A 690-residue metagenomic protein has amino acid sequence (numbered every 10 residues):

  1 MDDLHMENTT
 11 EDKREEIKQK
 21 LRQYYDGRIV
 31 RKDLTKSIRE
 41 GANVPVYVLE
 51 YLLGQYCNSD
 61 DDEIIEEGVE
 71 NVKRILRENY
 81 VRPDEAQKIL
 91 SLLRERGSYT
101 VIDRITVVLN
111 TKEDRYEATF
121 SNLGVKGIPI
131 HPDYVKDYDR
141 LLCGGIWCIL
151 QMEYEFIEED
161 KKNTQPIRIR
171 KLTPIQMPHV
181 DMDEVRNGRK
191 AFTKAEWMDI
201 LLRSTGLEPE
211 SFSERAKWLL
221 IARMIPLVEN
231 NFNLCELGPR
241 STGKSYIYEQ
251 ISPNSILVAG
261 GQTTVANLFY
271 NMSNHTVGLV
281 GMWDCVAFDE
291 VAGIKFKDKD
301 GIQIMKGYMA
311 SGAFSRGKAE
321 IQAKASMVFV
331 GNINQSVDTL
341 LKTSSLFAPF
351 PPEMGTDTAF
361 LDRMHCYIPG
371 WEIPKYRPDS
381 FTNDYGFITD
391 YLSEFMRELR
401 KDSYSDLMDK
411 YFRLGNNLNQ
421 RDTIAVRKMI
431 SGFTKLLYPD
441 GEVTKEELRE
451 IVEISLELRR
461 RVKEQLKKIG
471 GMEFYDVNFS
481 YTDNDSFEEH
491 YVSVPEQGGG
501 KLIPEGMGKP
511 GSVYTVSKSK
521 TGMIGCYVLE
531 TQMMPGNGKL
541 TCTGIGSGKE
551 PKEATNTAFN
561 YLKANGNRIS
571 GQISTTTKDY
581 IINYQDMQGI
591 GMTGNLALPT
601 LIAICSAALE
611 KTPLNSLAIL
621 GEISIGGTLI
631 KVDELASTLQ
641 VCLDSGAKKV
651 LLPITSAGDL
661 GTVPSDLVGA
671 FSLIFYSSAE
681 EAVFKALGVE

Functional and structural regions predicted by a protein language model:
D2-S204: Extended, charged/polar low-complexity intrinsically disordered regions
E184-W218, I545-K552, K631-E634: Dynamic helix-loop-helix/coil hinge segments at AAA+ ATPase domain boundaries and subdomain interfaces
L202-E210, A259-G260, I619-T628: Short, basic, glycine/proline-bearing loop/turn elements
E208-A348, D362, D476-E496: Conserved ASCE/P-loop NTPase catalytic core
F232, W283, A323-A325, F360-C366 (+3 more regions): Short glycine-/polar-rich loops that comprise or flank the Walker A/P-loop and associated switch/sensor motifs
E320-M327, N332-L437, G441: Phosphate-sensing "switch" segment of ASCE/P-loop ATPases
P378-S380, D406-T482, F487-G506, G591: C-terminal helical "lid" subdomain and adjoining coupling/linker elements of P-loop NTPases
G498-E690: Peripheral, non-AAA+ core regions of ATP-driven protein-machinery
